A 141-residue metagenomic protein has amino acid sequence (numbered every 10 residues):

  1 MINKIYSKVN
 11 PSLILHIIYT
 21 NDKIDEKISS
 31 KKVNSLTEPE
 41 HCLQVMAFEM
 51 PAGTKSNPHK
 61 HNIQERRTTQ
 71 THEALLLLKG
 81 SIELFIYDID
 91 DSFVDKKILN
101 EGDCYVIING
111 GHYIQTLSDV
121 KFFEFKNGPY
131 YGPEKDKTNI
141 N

Functional and structural regions predicted by a protein language model:
M1-A47: A short, N-terminal "cap"/entry segment at the start of jelly-roll beta-barrel domains of the cupin/DSBH fold
A47-T69: Conserved short histidine dyad/triad with adjacent acidic residue
P51, L77, N100, I107-I108 (+1 more regions): A short, compositionally biased micro-patch
P51-A52, Q70-Y87: Glycine- and acidic-residue-biased ligand/ion/polar-headgroup-sensing regions
P58, L84-F85, Y105-I107, G111-L117 (+1 more regions): Short beta-strand His + acidic residue motifs that chelate non-heme Fe in jelly-roll/DSBH and cupin folds
D88-N109: Short acidic-glycine-tyrosine-enriched beta hairpin
Q115-N141: Double-stranded beta-helix
